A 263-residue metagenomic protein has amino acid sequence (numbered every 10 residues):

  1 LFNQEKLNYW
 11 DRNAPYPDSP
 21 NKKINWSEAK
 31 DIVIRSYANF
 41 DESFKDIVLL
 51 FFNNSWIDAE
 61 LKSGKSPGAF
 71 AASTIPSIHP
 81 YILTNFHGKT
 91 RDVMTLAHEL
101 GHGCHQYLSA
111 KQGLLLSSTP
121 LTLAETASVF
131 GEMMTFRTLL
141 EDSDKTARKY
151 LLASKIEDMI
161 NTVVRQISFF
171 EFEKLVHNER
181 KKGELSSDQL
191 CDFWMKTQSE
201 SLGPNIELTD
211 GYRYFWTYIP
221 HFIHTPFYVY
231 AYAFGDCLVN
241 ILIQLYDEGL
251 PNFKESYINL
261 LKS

Functional and structural regions predicted by a protein language model:
L1-Y81: Contiguous, non-catalytic segments that form substrate-binding/exosite surfaces or channel walls
F2-N13, E60, L96, C104 (+4 more regions): C-terminal, non-catalytic "cap/extension" segments appended to globular domains
N39-D46, A72, H102, Q106-G113 (+1 more regions): Conserved helix-loop functional segments at active or binding sites
I47-N53, L116-S117, K145-K155, D188-Q189 (+1 more regions): Beta-strand segments within the central parallel beta-sheet cores of soluble alpha/beta enzyme folds
Y81-N85, Q112-L121, L151-D158, H177-E179: Short beta-alpha connecting loops at secondary-structure transitions that line or flank enzyme active sites
R91-E99: Short alpha-helical catalytic segment bearing the HExxH-like zincin motif of zinc-dependent metalloproteases
M94-T95, Q106-V129: Post-HEXXH active-site segment of zinc metalloproteases
P120-A147, K155-E157, N161, G235: Post-HExxH zinc-binding segment in Zn-dependent metallohydrolases
